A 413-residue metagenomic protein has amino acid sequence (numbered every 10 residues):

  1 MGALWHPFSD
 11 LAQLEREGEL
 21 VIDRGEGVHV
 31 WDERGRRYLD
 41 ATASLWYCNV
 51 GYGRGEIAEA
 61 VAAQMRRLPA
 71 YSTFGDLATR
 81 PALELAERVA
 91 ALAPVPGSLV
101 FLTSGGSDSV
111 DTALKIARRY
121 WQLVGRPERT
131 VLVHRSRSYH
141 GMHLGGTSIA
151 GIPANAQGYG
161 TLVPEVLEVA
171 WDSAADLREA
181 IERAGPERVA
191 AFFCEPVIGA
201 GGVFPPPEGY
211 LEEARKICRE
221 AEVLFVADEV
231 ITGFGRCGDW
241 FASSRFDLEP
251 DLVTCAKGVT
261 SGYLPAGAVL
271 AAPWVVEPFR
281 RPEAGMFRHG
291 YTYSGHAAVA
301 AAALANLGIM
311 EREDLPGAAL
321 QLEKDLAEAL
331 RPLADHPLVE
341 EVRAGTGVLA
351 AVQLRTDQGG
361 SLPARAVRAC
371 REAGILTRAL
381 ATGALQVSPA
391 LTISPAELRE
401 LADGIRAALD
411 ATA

Functional and structural regions predicted by a protein language model:
M1-A413: Conserved N-terminal phosphate-binding loop of PLP-dependent enzymes in the Aspartate aminotransferase
